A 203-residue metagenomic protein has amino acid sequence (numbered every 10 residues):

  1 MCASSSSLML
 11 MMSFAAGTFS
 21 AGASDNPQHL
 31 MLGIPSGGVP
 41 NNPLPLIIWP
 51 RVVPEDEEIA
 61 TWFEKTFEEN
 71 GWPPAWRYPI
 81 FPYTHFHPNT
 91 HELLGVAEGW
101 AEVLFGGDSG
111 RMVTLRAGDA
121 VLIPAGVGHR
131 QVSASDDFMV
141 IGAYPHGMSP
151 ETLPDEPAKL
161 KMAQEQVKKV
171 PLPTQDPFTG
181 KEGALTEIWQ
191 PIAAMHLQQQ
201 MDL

Functional and structural regions predicted by a protein language model:
M1-S7: N-terminal export leaders
M12-H85, K181, L185-L203: A short, N-terminal "cap"/entry segment at the start of jelly-roll beta-barrel domains of the cupin/DSBH fold
H87-L104, L122: Short, conserved beta-strand element in jelly-roll/cupin
G106-G110: Short alpha-helix capping/helix-loop boundary micro-motifs
L115-S135, Y144: Conserved metal-binding segment of the jelly-roll/cupin
V132-L203: Double-stranded beta-helix
